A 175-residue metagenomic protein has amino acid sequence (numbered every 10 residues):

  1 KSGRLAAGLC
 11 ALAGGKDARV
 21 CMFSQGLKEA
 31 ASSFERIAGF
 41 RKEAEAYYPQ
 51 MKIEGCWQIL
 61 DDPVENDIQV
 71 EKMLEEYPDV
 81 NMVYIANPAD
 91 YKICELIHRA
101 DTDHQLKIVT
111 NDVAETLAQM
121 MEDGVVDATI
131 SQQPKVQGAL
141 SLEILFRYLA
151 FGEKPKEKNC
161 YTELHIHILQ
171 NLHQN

Functional and structural regions predicted by a protein language model:
K1-V20, D67, L117, Q133-A150: Hydrophobic alpha-helical segments within soluble ligand-binding/sensing domains
S2-A6, A31-M51, Q69, K92 (+1 more regions): Short, solvent-exposed amphipathic alpha-helices that sit in or adjacent to ligand/effector-binding or catalytic
C10-A13, F34, A38-Y48, D101 (+1 more regions): Non-catalytic structural scaffold of enzyme domains
R19-K28: Short beta-strand segments enriched in small/hydrophobic residues
S24, N87, D112, Q132-P134: Short secondary-structure boundary segments
F40, Q58-T116: Hydrophobic alpha-helical
A44, Q133-N175: Hinge/cleft segment of the Venus flytrap/periplasmic-binding protein
A44-V64: Short beta-strand elements in bilobed, periplasmic/extracellular small-molecule ligand-binding domains
